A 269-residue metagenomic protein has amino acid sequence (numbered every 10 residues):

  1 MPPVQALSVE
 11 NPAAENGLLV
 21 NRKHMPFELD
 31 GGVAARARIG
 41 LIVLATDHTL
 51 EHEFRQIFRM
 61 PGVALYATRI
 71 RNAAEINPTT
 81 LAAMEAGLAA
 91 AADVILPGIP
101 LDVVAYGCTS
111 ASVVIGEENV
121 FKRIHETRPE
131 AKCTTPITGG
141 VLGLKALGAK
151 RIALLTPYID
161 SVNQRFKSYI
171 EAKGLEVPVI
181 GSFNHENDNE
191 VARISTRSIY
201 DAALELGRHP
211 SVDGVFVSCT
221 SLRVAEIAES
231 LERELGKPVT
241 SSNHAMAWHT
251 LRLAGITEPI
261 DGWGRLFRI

Functional and structural regions predicted by a protein language model:
L7-A90, Y158-S195: N-terminal glycine-rich anion-binding loop in soluble enzyme alpha/beta folds
A83-G98, S198-V212: Short, well-structured alpha-helical segments in soluble
A91-T138: Glycine/small-residue-rich loop that forms an oxyanion/phosphate-binding "nest" at active or ligand-binding sites
L101-G107, A153-L154, S211-C219: Periplasmic-binding protein-like
V113-H125, K167, A225-R233: Short Gly/Thr/Asp-enriched flexible loops that form oxyanion-binding sites at enzyme active sites
V120-T127, A131-D188, F267-R268: Conserved beta-alpha
Y200-L231, M246-A247: Hydrophobic alpha-helical
T240-I269: C-terminal functional extensions of proteins
